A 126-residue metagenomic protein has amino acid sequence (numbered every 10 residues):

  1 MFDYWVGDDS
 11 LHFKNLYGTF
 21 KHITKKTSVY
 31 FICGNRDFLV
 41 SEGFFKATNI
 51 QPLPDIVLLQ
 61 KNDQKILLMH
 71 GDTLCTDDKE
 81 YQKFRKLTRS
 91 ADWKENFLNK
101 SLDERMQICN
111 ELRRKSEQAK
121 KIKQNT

Functional and structural regions predicted by a protein language model:
M1-K61: Core catalytic region of metal-dependent phosphoesterases/phosphodiesterases, especially metallo-beta-lactamase-like
V57, Q64-I66, D72: Well-ordered beta-strand scaffold positions
K61-N62, D77: Surface-exposed loop/turn and secondary-structure junction residues enriched for glycine/proline
M69-T126: Active-site-proximal loop/helix segment associated with metal-binding centers of metalloenzymes
